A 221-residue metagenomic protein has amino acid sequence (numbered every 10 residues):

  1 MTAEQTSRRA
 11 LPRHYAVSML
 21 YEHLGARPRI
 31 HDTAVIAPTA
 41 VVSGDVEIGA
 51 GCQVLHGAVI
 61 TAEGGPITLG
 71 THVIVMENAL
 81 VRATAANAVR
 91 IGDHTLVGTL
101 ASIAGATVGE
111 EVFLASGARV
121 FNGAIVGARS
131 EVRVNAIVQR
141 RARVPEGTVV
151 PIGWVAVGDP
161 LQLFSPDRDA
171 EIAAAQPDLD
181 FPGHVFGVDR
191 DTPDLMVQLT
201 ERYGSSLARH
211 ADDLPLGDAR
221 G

Functional and structural regions predicted by a protein language model:
A3-G25, R29, E63, E77-N78 (+3 more regions): Glycine-rich hexapeptide-repeat left-handed beta-helix
I30, A34-G70, I74-A83: A positional/architectural concept
T71-V73, G92-T95: Short, conserved structural micro-motifs that define repeat-unit consensus positions and nucleotide-binding loops
